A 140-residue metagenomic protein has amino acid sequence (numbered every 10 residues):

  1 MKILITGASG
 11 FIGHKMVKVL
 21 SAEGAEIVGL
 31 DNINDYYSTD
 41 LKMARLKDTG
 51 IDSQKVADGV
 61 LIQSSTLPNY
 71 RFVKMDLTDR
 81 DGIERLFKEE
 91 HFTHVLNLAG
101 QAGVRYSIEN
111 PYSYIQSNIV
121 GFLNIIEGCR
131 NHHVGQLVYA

Functional and structural regions predicted by a protein language model:
M1-A140: N-terminal Rossmann-like NAD(P)+-binding domain of SDR-like oxidoreductases, especially those catalyzing
